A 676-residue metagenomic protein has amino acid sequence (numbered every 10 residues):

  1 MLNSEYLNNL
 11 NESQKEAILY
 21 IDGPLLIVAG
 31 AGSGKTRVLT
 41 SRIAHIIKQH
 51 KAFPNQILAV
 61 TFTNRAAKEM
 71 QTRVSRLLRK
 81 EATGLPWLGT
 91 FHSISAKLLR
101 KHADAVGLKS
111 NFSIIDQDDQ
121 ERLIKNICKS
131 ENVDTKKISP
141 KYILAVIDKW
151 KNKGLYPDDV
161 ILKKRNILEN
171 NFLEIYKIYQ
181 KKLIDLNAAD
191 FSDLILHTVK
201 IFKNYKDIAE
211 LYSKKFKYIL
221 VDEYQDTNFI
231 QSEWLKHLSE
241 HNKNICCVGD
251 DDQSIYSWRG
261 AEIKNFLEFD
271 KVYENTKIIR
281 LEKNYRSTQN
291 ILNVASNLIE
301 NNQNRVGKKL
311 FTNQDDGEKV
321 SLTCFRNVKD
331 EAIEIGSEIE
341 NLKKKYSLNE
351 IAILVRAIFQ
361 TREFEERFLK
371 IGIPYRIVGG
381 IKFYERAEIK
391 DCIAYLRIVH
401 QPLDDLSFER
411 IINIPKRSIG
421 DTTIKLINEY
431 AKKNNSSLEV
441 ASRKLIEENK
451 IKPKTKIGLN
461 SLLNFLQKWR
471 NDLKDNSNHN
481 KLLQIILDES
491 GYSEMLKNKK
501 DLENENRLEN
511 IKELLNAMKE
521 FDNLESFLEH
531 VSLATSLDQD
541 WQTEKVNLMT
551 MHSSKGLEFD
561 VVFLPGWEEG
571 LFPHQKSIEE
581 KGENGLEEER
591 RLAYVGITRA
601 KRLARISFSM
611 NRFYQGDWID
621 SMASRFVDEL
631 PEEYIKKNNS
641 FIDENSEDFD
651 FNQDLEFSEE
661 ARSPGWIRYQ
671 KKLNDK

Functional and structural regions predicted by a protein language model:
M1-N3, Y634-K676: Acidic, low-complexity intrinsically disordered tails
M1-S110, I114, E121, E210 (+2 more regions): P-loop NTPase Walker
N8-L19, G23-I27, V38-L39, L58-A59 (+5 more regions): Conserved helicase NTPase motor core
Y20-I21, T83-L85, D104-D193, F216 (+3 more regions): ATP-hydrolysis module of ASCE/P-loop NTPase motor domains, specifically the Walker B Asp-Glu catalytic pair
A31-L39, E274-K277, E282-P374, R397-Q401 (+3 more regions): Helicase P-loop NTPase motor core
S33, V221, Q225-N304, K308-N313 (+4 more regions): Conserved helicase motor core of SF1/SF2 NTP-dependent helicases
L88-T90, D193, T198, E544-M551: Conserved two-lobed SF2 helicase motor
L162-R165, S347, T361-I373, R386 (+1 more regions): Conserved helicase C-terminal RecA-like lobe
